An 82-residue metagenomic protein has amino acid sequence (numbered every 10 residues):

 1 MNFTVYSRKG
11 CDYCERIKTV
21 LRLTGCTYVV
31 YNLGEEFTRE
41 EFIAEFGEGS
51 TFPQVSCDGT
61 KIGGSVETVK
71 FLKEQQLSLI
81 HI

Functional and structural regions predicted by a protein language model:
M1-C26: Local sequence-structure signature of Cys/Sec-based thiol-disulfide redox active-site neighborhoods
M1-S7, C57, V69-L77: Long, low-complexity, intrinsically disordered polar/charged segments
E15, E40, K70: Alpha-helical elements of the RecA-like P-loop NTPase motor core of helicases
T27-R39: Thiol-based oxidoreductase modules, predominantly thioredoxin-like and allied folds used for disulfide exchange
E45-T51: Thiol/disulfide oxidoreductase modules built on the thioredoxin-like
P53-I62: A short, hydrophobic beta-strand/beta-hairpin element that forms part of a small beta-sheet core
G63-T68: Short beta->alpha transition motifs characteristic of CBS
I80-I82: Conserved small/polar residues in nucleotide/adenosyl-binding loops
